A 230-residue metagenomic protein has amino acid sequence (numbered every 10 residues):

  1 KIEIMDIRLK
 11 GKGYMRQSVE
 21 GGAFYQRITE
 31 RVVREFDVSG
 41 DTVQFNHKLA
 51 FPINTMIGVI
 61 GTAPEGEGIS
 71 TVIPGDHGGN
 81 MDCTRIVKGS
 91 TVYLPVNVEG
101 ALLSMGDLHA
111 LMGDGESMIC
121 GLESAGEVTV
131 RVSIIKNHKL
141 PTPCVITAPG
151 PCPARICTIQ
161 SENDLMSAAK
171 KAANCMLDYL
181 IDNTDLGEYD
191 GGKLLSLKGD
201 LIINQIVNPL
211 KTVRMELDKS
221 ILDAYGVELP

Functional and structural regions predicted by a protein language model:
E3-I7, N97-E99, D218-S220: Solvent-exposed coil/turn segments that connect beta secondary-structure elements in extracytoplasmic/periplasmic
E3-K88, Y93: Intrinsically disordered, low-complexity linker/loop segments enriched in Gly/Pro and charged/polar residues
I7-Q17, G100-A110, N204-V207: Short, Lys/Arg- and Gly-enriched loop/turn segments at beta-strand edges
Y14, T142-C144, Y225-L229: Short, charged, solvent-exposed linker or helix-capping segments at domain edges/interfaces that act as flexible hinges
R34-F45, E127-K136, L229: Low-complexity, flexible helical/coil segments
V38, N46, V87, E123-A125 (+2 more regions): A generic structural signal for short, non-catalytic loop/turn and secondary-structure boundary residues
I53-N80, T84-S167, L177: Conserved mixed alpha/beta catalytic, RNA-binding, or beta-rich assembly cores of soluble enzyme, regulatory
I156-P230: C-terminal alpha-helical interaction appendages
